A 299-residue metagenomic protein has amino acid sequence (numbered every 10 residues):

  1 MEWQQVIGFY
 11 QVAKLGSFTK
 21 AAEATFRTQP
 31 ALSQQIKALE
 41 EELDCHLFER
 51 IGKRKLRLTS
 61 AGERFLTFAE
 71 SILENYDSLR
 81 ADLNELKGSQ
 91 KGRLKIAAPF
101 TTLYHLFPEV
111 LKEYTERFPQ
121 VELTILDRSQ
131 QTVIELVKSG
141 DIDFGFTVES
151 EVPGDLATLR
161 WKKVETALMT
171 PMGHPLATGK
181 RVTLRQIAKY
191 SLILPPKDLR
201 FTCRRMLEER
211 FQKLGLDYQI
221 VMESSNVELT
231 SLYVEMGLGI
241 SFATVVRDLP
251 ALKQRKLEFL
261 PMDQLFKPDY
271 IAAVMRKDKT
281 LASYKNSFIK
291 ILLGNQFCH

Functional and structural regions predicted by a protein language model:
Y10-T28: Short helix-boundary/capping micro-motifs
E40-L58: A short LG(V/I)-centered, amphipathic sequence patch enriched for acidic residue(s) preceding the LG motif
K91-P153, E223-S224: Central regulatory/effector-binding core of bacterial HTH transcription factors
L106, E258-H299: A late-sequence structural motif
S129-I134, K138-I142, T147-V148, D198-E258: Hydrophobic hinge/microswitch elements
G154-L159, V164, G179, E228-K277: Beta-alpha-beta core module
T158-L192: Flexible hinge/capping segments at coil-to-helix
L192-L214, L281-K290, C298-H299: Secondary-structure junction motif
